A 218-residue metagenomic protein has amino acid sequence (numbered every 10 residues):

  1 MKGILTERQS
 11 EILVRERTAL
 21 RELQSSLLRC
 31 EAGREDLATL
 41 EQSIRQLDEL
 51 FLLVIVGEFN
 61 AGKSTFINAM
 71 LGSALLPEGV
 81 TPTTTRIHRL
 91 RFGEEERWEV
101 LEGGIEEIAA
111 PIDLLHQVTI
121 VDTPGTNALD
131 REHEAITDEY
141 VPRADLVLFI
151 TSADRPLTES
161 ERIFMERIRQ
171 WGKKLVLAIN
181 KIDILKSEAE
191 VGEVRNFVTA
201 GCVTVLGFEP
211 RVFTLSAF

Functional and structural regions predicted by a protein language model:
M1-T123, A128, Q170: Conserved G1/Walker A P-loop phosphate-binding module
S25, A61, L71-L75, F92-E95 (+5 more regions): Non-catalytic alpha-helical coupling and interface elements of nucleotide-dependent molecular machines and regulators
A69, I136-E139, R143, S160-R167 (+1 more regions): Alpha-helical scaffold elements adjacent to nucleotide-binding pockets in ATP/GTP-utilizing enzyme cores
T83, E95-E96, G125-N127, D154-L157 (+2 more regions): Conserved nucleotide-binding/hydrolysis micro-motifs of P-loop NTPases
T83-I87, H116-Q117, P142-V147, Q170-L175 (+1 more regions): Short glycine-/polar-rich loops that comprise or flank the Walker A/P-loop and associated switch/sensor motifs
V121, A178-K181: Short beta-strands and strand-loop turn motifs
R131-R155, F164-A178: Inter-motif core of Ras-like GTPase G domains
D183-F218: Canonical P-loop GTPase G-domain recognition
